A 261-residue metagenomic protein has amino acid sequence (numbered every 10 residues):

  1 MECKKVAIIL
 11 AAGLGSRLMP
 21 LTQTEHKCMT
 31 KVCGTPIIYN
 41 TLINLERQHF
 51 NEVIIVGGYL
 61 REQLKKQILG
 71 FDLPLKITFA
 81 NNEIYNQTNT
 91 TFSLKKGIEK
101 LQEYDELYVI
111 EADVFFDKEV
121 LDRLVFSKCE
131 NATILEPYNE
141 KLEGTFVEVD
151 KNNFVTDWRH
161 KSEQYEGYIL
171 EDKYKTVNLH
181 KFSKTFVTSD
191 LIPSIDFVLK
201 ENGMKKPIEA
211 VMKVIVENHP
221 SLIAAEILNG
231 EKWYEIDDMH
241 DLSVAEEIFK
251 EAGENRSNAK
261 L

Functional and structural regions predicted by a protein language model:
M1-I9, T35-D105: Conserved N-terminal catalytic core of the sugar/cofactor nucleotidyltransferase
M1-Q23: N-terminal nucleotide-binding beta1-loop-alpha1 segment
E2-A7, K173-L261: Conserved alpha/beta core of the MobA/IspD/sugar-nucleotide pyrophosphorylase nucleotidyltransferase superfamily
R17, Q63-K66, E119, V244: Phosphate- and divalent-cation-binding pockets in alpha/beta enzyme and binding domains that engage nucleotide-derived
T24-Y39: Short catalytic helix/loop segments, enriched in acidic residues and glycine and frequently bearing histidine
C28, K76-T78, F154, L222-A224: Conserved beta-strand segments of alpha/beta enzyme cores
D72-K151: Conserved beta-loop-beta/alpha segment of the NTase-like Rossmann-fold superfamily that binds/positions NTPs
D117-V198: Conserved core of the sugar-phosphate nucleotidyltransferase
